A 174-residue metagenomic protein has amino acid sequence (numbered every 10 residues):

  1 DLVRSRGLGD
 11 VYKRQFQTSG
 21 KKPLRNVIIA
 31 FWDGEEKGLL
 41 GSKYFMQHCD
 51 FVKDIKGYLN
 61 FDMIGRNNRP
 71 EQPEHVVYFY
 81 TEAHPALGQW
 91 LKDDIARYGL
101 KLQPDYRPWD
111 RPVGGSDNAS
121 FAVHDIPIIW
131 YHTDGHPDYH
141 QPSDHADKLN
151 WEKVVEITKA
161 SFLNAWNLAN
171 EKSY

Functional and structural regions predicted by a protein language model:
D1-L8, Y12: Single conserved hydrophobic/aromatic residue that forms the stacking wall/gate of nucleotide- or nucleobase-binding
R6, K21, E36-L40, T81-A86 (+2 more regions): Soluble non-cytosolic domains of exported or imported proteins
D10, Q89, A160-S161: Long, well-ordered alpha-helical scaffolding segments within enzyme catalytic domains, especially pronounced
K13-L24: Flexible, small-residue-rich helix->loop connector segments that border functional cores
R14, G135-Y174: His/Asp/Glu-rich mid-to-C-terminal helical/loop segments that flank catalytic regions of hydrolases
T18, K92, A96-L100, W166-Y174: Generic secondary-structure signature for well-ordered alpha-helical cores
N26-I28: A fold-wide structural signal in alpha/beta-hydrolase
W32-T133: Metal-dependent peptidase/peptidase-like ectodomains
